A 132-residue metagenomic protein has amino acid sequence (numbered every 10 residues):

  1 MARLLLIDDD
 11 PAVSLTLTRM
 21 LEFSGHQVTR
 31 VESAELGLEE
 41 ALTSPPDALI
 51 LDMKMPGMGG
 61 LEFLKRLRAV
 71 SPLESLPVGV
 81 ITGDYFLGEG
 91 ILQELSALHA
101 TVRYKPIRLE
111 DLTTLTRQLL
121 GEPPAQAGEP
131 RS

Functional and structural regions predicted by a protein language model:
D8: Conserved acidic carboxylate
P11-T29, A97-A100: Two-component/phosphorelay signaling modules centered on CheY-like receiver
R30-E39, G60: Helix N-cap/capping motif at the beta->alpha junctions
E39, L61-E74: Short amphipathic alpha-helix used as the core "switch/output" element in two-component signaling
D52: Active-site residues of response regulator receiver
M55: Receiver (REC) domain active-site loop signature in two-component systems and cognate sites in sensor histidine kinases
E62, Y85-Y104, E110, T114: Alpha4 helix (beta4-alpha4-beta5 surface) of REC/receiver domains from two-component response regulators
I81-G83: Hydrophobic/aromatic residues positioned on beta-strands within the core alpha/beta folds
